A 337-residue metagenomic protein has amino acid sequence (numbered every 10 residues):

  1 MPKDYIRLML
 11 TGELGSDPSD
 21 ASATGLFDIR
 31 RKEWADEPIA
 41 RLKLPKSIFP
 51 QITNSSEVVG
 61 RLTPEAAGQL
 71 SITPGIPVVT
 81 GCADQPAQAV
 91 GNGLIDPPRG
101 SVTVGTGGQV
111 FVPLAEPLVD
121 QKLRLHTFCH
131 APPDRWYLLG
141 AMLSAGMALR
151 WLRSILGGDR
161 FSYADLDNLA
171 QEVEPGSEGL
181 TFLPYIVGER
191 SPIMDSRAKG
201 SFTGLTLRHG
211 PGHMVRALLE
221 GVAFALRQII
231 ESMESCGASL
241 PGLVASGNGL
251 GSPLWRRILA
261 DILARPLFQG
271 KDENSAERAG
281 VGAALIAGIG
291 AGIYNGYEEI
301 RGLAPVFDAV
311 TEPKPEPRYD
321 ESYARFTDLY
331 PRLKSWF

Functional and structural regions predicted by a protein language model:
M1-A83, L149, S154, L183-V187 (+2 more regions): Gly/Ser/Thr-rich active-site cleft segment
M1-P2, P18-A21, T53-E57, I76-P86 (+4 more regions): Active-site nucleophile and cofactor-binding loops and adjacent substrate-binding regions of central metabolic enzymes
R7, A87-Q88, A223, L285: Hydrophobic side chains within alpha-helical segments
G12-G15, D28, K32, V112-F337: Glycine/Thr-rich phosphate-binding loops that ligate phosphate moieties of nucleotide and other phosphorylated ligands
G25, A87-V90, G108-V112, F182: Short beta-strand scaffold segments in enzyme catalytic cores
S47-I48, I72-I76, I95-G100, T106-G107 (+4 more regions): Short coil/turn connectors at secondary-structure junctions
A89-I95, A283: Hydrophobic residues within well-ordered alpha-helices
G93-P97, L114-E116: Glycine-rich loop at the start of a catalytic domain that most often binds anionic cofactors/ligands
